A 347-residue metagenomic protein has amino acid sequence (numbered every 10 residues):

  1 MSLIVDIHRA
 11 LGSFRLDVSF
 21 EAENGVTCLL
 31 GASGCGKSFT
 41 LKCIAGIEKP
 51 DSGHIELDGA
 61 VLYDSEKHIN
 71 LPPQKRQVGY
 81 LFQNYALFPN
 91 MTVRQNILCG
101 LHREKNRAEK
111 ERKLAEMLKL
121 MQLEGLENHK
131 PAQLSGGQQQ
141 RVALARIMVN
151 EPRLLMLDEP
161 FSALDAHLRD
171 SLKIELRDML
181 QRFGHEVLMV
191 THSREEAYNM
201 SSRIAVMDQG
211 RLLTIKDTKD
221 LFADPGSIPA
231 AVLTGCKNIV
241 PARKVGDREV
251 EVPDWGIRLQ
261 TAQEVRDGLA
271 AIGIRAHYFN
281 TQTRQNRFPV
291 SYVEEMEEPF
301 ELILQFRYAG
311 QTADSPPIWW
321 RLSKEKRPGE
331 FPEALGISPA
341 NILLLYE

Functional and structural regions predicted by a protein language model:
V5-T27, A32, S38-F39, G46-K49 (+2 more regions): Non-catalytic connector elements of ABC transporters
S38-L41, V142: ABC ATPase nucleotide-binding domain helices that frame the ATP-binding cleft
K42-C43, R203: The short alpha-helix immediately C-terminal to the Walker A/P-loop
E48-K49, E56, H102: A position-specific signal in ABC ATPase nucleotide-binding domains
H54-R76: ABC ATPase NBD Q-loop/coupling interface
Q77-G79, Q83, L87-P229: ABC ATPase nucleotide-binding domains
A223-G246, G273: C-terminal boundary and immediately downstream tail of ABC-type ATPase nucleotide-binding domains
